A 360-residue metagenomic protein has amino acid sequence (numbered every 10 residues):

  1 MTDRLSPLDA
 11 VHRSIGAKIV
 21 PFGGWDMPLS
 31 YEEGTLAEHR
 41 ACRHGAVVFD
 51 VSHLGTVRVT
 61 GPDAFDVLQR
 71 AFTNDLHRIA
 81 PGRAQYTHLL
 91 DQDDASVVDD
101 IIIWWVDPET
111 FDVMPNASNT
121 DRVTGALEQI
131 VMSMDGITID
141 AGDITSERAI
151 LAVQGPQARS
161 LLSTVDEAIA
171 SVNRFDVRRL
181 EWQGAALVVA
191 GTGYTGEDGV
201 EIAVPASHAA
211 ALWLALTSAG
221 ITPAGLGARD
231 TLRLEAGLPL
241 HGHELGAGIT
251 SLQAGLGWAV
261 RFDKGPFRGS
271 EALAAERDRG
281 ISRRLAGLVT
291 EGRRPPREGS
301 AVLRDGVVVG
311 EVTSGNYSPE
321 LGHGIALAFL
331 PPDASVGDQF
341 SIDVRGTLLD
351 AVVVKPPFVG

Functional and structural regions predicted by a protein language model:
M1-G23, M27-Y31, V106-G360: Conserved, structured C-terminal
M1-L89, S96, G227: Acidic, proline/glycine-enriched N-terminal capping motif
E38, D94-A95, G242, V260: Alpha-helix boundary/capping detector
D50, D100, E201: Acidic active-site catalytic centers that drive phospho-/nucleotidyl reactions and related ester hydrolyses
F65-Q69, Y86, D100, T110 (+2 more regions): Generic internal hydrophobic packing segments that stabilize the cores of diverse globular domains
R70, R78-A80, L89-S96, I101-D107 (+3 more regions): Short, charge-rich binding segments
A80-V97, A170-Q183: Conserved alpha/beta core surface patches that mediate binding of polyanionic ligands
